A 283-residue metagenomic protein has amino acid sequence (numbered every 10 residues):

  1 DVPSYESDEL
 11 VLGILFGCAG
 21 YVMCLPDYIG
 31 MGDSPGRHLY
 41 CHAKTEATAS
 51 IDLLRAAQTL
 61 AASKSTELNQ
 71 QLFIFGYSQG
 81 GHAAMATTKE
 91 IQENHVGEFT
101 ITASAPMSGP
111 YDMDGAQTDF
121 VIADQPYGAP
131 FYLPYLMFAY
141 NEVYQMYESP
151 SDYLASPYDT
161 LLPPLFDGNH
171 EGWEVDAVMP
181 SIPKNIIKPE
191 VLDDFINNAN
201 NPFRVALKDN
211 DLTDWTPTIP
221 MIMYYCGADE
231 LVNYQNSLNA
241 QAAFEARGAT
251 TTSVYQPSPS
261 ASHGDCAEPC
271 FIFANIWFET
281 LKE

Functional and structural regions predicted by a protein language model:
D1-G20, D33: Short, surface-exposed "cap/lid" segments of acyl-processing enzymes
Y40-S63: Alpha/beta-hydrolase active-site loop
A56-Y127: Primarily recognizes the serine-hydrolase "nucleophile elbow" in alpha/beta-hydrolase and SGNH/GDSL folds
I74, P217, I222-D229: Short beta-strand/loop motif that positions the catalytic acidic residue of the alpha/beta-hydrolase fold
M107-D214: Accessory cap/linker subdomain of secreted extracellular hydrolases
M113, G227-N233: Acidic catalytic loop of the alpha/beta-hydrolase fold
A199-V205, L231, L238-E283: C-terminal catalytic histidine-bearing segment of alpha/beta-hydrolase fold enzymes
W215-M221, S237, R247: Short, proline-enriched alpha-helix->beta-strand connector loops that line the catalytic pocket of alpha/beta-hydrolase
